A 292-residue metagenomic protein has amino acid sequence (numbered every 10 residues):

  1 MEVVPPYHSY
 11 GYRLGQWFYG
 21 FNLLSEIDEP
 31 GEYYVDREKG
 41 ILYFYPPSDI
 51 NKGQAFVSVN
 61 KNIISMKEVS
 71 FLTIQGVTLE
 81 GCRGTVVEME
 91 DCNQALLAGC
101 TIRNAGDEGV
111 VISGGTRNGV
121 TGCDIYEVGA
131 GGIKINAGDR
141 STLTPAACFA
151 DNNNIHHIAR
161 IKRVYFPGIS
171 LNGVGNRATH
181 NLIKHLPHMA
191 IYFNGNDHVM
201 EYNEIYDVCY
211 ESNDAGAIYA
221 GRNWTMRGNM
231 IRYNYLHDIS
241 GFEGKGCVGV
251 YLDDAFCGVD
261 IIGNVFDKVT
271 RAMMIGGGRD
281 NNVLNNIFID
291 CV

Functional and structural regions predicted by a protein language model:
M1-L96, T101-R103, G109-V111: Extracellular polysaccharide-degrading/modifying enzymes targeting complex plant/algal/animal polysaccharides
E2-L24, I112-T116, T121-G132, P187-A220: Short, charged N-terminal helix-start/capping segments
V4-P6, E38, Y45-P47, K67 (+5 more regions): Structured loops at beta-to-helix junctions and adjacent beta-edge loops in soluble globular domains
Y7, I41, S48, G175 (+3 more regions): Short loop/turn segments at secondary-structure transitions that flank enzyme active sites
L14-F18, S48-I50, A55-V59, L79 (+13 more regions): Surface-exposed beta-strand edges and their flanking turn/coil or helix-capping segments
I41, G228, G249: A residue-level signal for beta-strand positions that form part of recognition/binding surfaces within mature
N62-E68, T85-D91, E108-G114, G131-L143 (+6 more regions): Glycine-rich beta-solenoid repeat tracts in large extracellular/virion proteins
S70-E80, N93-D107, T116-A130, T144-A159 (+5 more regions): Right-handed parallel beta-helix
